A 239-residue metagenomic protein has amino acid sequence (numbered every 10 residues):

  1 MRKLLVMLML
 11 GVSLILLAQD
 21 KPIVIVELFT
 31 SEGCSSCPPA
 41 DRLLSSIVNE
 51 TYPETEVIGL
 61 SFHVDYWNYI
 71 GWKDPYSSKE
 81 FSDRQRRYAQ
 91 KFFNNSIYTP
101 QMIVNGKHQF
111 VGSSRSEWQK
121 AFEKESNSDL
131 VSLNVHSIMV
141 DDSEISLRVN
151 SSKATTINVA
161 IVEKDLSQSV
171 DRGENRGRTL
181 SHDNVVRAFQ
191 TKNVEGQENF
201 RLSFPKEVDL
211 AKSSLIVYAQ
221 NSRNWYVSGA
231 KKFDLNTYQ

Functional and structural regions predicted by a protein language model:
M1-L4: Positively charged n-region of N-terminal signal peptides that target proteins for export
L8-A18: Hydrophobic h-region of N-terminal signal peptides that target proteins for export in Gram-negative bacteria
P22-S31, F62-Y66, I70: Acidic/histidine-rich, surface-exposed loop or edge segments in extracytoplasmic proteins
F29-L43: Conserved redox-active cysteine motifs that mediate thiol-disulfide chemistry, especially di-cysteine Cys-X(1-2)-Cys
C37, N68-I70, V111-S113: Extracytoplasmic/secreted cell-surface and envelope-processing proteins
P39, S45-P53, Q90-N94, E123: Sec-exported extracytoplasmic/periplasmic mature domains
E54-S82, S96: Thiol-based oxidoreductase modules, predominantly thioredoxin-like and allied folds used for disulfide exchange
P75-Q101, K107-H108, G112-Q239: Short, conserved sequence motifs used for protein processing/export or organelle targeting and for catalysis
